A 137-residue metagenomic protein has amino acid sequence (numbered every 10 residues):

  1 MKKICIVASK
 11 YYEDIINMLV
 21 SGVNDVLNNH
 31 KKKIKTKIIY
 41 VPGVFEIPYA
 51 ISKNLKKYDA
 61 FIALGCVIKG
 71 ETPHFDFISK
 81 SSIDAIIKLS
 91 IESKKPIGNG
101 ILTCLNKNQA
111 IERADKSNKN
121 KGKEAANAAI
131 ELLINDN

Functional and structural regions predicted by a protein language model:
K2-I38, P42: Glycine-rich phosphate/diphosphate-binding loop of Rossmann-like nucleotide-binding domains
K10-Y11, C66-V67, L102-N106: Short, ordered loop/turn segments at secondary-structure junctions
I38, A60-L64, P96-L102: Short beta-strand segments at enzyme active-site cores
Y49-I86: Glycine-rich phosphate-binding loop
D76-T103: Short, acidic/small-residue loops that bind anionic groups at enzyme active sites
L105-N120: Phosphate-binding/catalytic loops
N118-N137: A charged, well-structured terminal subsegment
